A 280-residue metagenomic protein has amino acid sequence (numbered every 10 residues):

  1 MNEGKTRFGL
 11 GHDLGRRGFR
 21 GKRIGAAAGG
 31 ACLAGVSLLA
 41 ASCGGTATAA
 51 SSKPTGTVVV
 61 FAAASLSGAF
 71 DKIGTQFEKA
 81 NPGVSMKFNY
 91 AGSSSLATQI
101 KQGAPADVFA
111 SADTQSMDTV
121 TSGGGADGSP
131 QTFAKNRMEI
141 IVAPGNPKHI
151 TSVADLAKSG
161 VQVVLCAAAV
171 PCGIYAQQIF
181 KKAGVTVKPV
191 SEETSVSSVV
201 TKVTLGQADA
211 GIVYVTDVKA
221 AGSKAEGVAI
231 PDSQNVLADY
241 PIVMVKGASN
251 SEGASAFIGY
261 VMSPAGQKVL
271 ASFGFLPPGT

Functional and structural regions predicted by a protein language model:
N2-T6, D13-T46: Secretory targeting and sorting signals
E3-G4, G11, L39-K79, S85 (+6 more regions): Exported/periplasmic ABC-transporter solute-binding proteins
G25-A27, G92, P231: Hydrophobic alpha-helical segments, principally membrane-spanning helices and signal/leader peptides
D107-S111: Periplasmic-binding protein-like
G125-D127: Cys-nucleophile CN-hydrolase/nitrilase-fold catalytic domain and related Cys-dependent amidase chemistry that acts on
